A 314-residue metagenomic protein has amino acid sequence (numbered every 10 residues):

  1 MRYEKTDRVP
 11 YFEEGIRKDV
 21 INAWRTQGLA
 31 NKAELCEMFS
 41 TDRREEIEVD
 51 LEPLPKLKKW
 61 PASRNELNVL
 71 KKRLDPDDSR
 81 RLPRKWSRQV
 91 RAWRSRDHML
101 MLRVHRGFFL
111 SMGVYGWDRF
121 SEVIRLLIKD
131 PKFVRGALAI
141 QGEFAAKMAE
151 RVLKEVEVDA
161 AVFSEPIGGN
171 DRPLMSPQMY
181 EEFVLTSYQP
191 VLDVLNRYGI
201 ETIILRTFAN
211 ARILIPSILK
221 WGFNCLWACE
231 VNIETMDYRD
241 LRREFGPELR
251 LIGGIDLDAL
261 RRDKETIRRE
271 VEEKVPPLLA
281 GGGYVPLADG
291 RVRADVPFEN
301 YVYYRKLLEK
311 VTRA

Functional and structural regions predicted by a protein language model:
M1-L29, K71-A314: Active-site loop segments of alpha/beta catalytic cores
L29-L51, E155: Catalytic domains of carbohydrate-active enzymes, especially glycoside hydrolases
T41, E52-P53, K58-R84: Acidic/aromatic-lined carbohydrate-recognition and catalytic surfaces of CAZymes acting on diverse glycans
D42-R43, S63, L102, L205: Short, intrinsically disordered low-complexity segments
E48-K58, R103-L110: Short, glycine/charge-rich beta-strand/loop segments that flank catalytic centers and engage negatively charged groups
